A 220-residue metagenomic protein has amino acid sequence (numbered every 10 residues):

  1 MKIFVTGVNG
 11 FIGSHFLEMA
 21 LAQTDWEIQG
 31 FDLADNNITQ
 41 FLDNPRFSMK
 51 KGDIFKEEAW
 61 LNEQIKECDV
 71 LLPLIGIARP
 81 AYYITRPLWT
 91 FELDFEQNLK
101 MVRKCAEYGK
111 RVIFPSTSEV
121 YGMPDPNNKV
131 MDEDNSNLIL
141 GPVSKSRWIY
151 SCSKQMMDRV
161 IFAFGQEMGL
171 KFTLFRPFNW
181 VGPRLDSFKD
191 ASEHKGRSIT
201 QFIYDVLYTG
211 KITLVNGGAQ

Functional and structural regions predicted by a protein language model:
M1-W180: N-terminal Rossmann-like NAD(P)+-binding domain of SDR-like oxidoreductases, especially those catalyzing
P126-D134, R159-Q220: NAD(P)-dependent short-chain dehydrogenase/reductase
